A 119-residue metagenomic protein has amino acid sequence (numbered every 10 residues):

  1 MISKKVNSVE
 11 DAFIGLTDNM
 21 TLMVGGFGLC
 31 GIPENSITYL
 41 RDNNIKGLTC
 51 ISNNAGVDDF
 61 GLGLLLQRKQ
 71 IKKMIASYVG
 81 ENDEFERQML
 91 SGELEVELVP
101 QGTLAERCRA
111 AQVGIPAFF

Functional and structural regions predicted by a protein language model:
M1-F119: Conserved alpha/beta enzyme-core scaffold
